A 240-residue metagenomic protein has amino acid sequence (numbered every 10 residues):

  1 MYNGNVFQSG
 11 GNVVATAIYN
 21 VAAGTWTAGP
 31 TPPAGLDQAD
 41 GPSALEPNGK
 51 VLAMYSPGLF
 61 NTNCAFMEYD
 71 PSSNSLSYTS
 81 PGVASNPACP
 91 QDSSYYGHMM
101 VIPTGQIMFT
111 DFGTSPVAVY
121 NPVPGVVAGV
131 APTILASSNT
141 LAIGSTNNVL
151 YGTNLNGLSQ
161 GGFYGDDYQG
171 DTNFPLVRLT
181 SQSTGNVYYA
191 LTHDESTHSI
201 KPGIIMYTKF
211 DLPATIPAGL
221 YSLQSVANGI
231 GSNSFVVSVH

Functional and structural regions predicted by a protein language model:
M1-G4, L45-N48, V101-T104: Residue-level detector of Asp-centered blade-edge/turn motifs that repeat once per structural unit in beta-propeller
N3, W26-A28, L36, L52-S56 (+3 more regions): Immunoglobulin-like IPT/TIG beta-sandwich domains and homologous Ig-like subdomains
V6-Q8, V51-A53, Q106-F109: Conserved beta-propeller blade signature
A15-A23, C64-S73, V117-P122: Beta-propeller blade signature
W26-A28, V126-S137: Proline-enriched interdomain boundary motifs that mark the N-terminal boundary and often initiate the first structured
A39-S43, Y96-M99: Beta-propeller and closely related beta-sheet repeat lectin domains
S93-V130, T153: Blade-level signature of beta-propeller repeat domains, shared across WD40, Kelch, NHL, RCC1 and BNR/Asp-box propellers
G231-H240: Edge beta-strands of extracellular beta-sandwich domains
